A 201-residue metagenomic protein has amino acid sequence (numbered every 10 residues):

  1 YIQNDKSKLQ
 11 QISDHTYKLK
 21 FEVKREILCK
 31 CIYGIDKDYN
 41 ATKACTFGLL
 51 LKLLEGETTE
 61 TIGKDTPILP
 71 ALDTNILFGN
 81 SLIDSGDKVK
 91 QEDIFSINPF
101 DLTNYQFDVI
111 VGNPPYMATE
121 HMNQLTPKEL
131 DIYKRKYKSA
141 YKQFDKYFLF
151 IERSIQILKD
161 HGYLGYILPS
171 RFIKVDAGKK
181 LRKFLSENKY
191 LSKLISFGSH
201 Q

Functional and structural regions predicted by a protein language model:
Y1-S196: SAM-dependent methyltransferase catalytic region
G198-Q201: Short, solvent-exposed loop/turn elements at beta->coil junctions and helix N-caps that rim active or binding pockets
